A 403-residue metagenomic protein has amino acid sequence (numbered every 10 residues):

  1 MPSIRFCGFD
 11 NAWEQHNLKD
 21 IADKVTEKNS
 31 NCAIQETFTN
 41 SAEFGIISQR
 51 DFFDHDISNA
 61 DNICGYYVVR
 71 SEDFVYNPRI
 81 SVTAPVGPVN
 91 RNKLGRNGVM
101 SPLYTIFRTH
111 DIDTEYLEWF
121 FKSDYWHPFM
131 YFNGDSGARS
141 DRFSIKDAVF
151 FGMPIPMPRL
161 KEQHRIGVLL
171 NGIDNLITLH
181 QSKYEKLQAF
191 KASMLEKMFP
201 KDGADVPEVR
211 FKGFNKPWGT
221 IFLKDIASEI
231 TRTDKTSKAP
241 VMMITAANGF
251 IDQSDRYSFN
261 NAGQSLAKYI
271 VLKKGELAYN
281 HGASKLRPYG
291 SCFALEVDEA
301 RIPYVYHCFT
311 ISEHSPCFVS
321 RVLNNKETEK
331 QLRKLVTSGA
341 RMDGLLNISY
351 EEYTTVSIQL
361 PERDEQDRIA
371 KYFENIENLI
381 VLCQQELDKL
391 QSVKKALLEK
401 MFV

Functional and structural regions predicted by a protein language model:
M1-D10, S182-K216, Q385-V403: Short amphipathic coiled-coil heptad-repeat segments
P2, N97-P102, G137-K161, A300-V305 (+1 more regions): A short glycine-rich beta-alpha junction/loop motif
S3-N29, R210-D234: Non-catalytic DNA-recognition/assembly elements of restriction-modification systems
R5-C7, I57, T105-T109, F151-M157 (+4 more regions): Short, well-ordered beta-strand elements within core beta-sheets of diverse protein domains
F6, W13-N17, G152-M153, L170-L176 (+6 more regions): Long, compositionally biased tandem-repeat segments
V25-N59, A227-A262: DNA target-recognition patches
A60, C64-W126, A138-R139, Y257 (+2 more regions): A short beta-sheet element
F74, H164-L176, H180-K183, K216-I221 (+3 more regions): Extracellular/lumenal glycan-associated surfaces
